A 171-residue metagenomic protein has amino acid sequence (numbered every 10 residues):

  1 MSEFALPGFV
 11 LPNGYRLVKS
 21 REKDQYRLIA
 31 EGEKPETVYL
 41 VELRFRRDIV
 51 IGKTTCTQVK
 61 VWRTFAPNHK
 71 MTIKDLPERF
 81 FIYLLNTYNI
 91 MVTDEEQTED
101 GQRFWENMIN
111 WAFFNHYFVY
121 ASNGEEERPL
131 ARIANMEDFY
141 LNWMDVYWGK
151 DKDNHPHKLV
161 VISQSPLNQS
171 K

Functional and structural regions predicted by a protein language model:
M1-M71, I82-K171: Non-catalytic substrate-recognition and accessory regions of acyl/acetyltransferase enzymes
K74-P77: Contiguous hydrophobic, core-forming segments of folded domains
